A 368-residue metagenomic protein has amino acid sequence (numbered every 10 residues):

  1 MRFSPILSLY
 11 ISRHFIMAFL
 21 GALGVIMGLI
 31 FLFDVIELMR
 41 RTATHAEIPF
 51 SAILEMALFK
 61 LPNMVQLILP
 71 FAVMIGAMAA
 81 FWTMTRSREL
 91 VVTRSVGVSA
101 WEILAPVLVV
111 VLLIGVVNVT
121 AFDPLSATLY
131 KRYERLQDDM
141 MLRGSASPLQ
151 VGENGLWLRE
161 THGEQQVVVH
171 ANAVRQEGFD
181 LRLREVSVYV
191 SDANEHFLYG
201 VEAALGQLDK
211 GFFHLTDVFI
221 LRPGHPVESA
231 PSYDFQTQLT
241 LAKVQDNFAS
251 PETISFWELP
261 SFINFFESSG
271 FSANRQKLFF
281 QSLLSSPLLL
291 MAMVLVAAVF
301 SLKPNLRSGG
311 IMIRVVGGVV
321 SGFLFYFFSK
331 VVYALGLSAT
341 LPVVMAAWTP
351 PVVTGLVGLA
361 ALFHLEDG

Functional and structural regions predicted by a protein language model:
M1-K60, Y189: Hydrophobic alpha-helical transmembrane segments
Y10, H14-A18, E102-G115: Start (N-cap) of specific transmembrane helices in multi-pass transporter permeases
V25, L61-A80: Long, hydrophobic alpha-helical segments
F50, V111-G224: Non-transmembrane, extracytosolic/lumenal segments of membrane-associated proteins
A77-V91, V96: Transmembrane helix boundary and interhelical loop/hinge segments in multi-pass membrane proteins
R94-S99, A339: Short helix-to-coil transition segments within interhelical loops that connect adjacent transmembrane helices
L241-G270: Extended, hydrophilic extramembrane loops/domains of integral membrane proteins
F271-H364: Transmembrane alpha-helical segments that form the functional core of multipass membrane systems
